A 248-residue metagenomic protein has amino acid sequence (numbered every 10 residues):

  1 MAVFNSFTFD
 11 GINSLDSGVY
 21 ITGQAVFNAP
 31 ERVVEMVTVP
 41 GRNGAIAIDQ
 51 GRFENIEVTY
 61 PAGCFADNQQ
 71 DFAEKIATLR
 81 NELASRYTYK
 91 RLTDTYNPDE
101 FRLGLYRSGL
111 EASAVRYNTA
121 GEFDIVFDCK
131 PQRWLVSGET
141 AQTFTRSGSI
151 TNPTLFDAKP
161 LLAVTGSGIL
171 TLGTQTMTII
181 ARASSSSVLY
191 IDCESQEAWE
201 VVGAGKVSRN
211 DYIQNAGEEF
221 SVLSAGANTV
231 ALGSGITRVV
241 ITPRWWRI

Functional and structural regions predicted by a protein language model:
M1-P40: Polar/acidic, low-complexity leader/linker segments enriched in S/T/G and N/D
T8, I12-N13, G63-S108: Short, acidic/charged, Gly/Pro-enriched secondary-structure junctions
D16-V26, Y106-A112, I241: A structural signal for short, hydrophobic beta-strand segments that form beta-sheets in beta-rich/all-beta domains
Q24-P61, L110: Short, solvent-exposed beta-alpha or beta-beta edge segments that form flexible loop/patches at the rim of ligand
A45-Q70, T119-R133, N228: Oligomerization/assembly interface segments of phage tail-like spikes and tubes
R52-I56, A84-R86, Y117-G121, T154-F156 (+2 more regions): Solvent-exposed loop and beta-edge segments used for protein-protein assembly and interaction
Y89-R133, E139: Short beta-strand and beta-hairpin "edge-sheet" elements
L135-I248: Intrinsically disordered, low-complexity segments enriched in serine, threonine, and glycine
